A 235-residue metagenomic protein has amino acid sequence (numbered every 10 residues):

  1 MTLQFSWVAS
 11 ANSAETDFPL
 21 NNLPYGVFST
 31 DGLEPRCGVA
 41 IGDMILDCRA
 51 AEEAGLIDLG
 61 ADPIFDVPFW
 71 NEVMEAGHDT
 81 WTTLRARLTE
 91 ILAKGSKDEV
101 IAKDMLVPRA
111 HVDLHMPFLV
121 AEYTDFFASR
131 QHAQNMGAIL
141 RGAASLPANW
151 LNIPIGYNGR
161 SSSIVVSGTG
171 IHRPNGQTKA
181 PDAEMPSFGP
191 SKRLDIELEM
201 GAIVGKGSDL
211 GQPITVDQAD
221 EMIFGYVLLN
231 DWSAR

Functional and structural regions predicted by a protein language model:
Q4-T30, A40, L46-R235: Active-site microenvironments in enzyme catalytic cores
L33-C37: Short, mixed charged/polar active-site loops that provide acid/base catalysis or chelate metal/phosphate cofactors
